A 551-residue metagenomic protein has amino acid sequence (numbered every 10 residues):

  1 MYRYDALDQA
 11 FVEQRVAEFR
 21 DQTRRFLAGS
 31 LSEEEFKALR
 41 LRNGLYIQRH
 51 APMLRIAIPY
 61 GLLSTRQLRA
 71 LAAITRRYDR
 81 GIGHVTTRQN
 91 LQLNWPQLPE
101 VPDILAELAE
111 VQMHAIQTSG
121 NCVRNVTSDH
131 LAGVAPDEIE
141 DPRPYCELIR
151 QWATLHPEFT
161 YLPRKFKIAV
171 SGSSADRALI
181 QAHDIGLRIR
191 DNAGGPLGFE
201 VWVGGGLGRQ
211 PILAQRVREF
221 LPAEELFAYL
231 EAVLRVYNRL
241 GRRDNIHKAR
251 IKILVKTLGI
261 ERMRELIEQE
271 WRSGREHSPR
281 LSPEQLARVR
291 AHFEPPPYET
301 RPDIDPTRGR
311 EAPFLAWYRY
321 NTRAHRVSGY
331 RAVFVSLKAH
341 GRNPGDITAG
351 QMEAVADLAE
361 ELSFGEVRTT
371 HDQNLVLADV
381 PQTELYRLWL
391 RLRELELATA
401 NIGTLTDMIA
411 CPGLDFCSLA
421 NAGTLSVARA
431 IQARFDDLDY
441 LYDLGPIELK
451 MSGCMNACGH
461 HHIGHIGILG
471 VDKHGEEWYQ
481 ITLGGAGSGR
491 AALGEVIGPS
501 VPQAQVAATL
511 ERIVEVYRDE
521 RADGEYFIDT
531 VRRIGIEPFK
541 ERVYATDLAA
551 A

Functional and structural regions predicted by a protein language model:
M1-A551: Peripheral terminal and linker regions in Fe-S/redox and tRNA-modifying enzymes
